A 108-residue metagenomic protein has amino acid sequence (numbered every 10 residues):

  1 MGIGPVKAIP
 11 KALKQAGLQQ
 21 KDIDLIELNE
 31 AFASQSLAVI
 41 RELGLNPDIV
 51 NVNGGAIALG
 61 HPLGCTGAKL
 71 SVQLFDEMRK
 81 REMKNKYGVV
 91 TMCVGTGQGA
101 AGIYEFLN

Functional and structural regions predicted by a protein language model:
M1-N108: Claisen-condensing/thiolase-fold acyl-transfer catalytic domains that form or cleave C-C bonds in fatty acid
